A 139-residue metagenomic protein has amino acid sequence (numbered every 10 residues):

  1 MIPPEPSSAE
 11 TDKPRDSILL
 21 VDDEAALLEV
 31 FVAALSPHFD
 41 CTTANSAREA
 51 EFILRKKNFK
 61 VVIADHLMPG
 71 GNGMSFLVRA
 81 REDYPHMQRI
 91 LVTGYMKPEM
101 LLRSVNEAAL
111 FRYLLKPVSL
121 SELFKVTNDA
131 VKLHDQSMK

Functional and structural regions predicted by a protein language model:
A25-T43: Two-component/phosphorelay signaling modules centered on CheY-like receiver
T43-V61: Acidic, metal-coordinating helix/loop segments flanking the phosphotransfer/catalytic sites of two-component signaling
N45-S46, N72-S75: Acidic catalytic/metal-coordinating carboxylates
F52, M74-H86, V105: Short amphipathic alpha-helix used as the core "switch/output" element in two-component signaling
D65, T93: Active-site residues of response regulator receiver
M68: Receiver (REC) domain active-site loop signature in two-component systems and cognate sites in sensor histidine kinases
S75, M96-Y113: Alpha4 helix (beta4-alpha4-beta5 surface) of REC/receiver domains from two-component response regulators
V118-T127, V131: C-terminal output helix
